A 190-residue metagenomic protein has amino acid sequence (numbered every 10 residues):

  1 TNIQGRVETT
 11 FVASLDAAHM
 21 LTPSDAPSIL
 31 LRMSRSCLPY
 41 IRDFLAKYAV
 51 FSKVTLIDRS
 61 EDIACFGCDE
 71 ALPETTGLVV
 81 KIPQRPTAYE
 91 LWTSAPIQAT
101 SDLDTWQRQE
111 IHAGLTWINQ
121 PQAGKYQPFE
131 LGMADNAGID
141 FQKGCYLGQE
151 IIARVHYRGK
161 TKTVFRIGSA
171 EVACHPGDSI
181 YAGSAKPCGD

Functional and structural regions predicted by a protein language model:
T1-D190: Basic, glycine/lysine-rich polyanion-binding surfaces/domains
